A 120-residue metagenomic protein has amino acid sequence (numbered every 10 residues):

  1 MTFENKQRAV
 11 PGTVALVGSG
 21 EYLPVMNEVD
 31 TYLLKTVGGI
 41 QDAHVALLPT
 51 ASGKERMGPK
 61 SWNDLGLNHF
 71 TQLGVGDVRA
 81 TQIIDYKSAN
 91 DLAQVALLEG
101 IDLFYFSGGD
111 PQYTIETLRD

Functional and structural regions predicted by a protein language model:
M1-Y113: Extended, subdomain-level signal for the structured scaffold at the beginning of enzyme domains
